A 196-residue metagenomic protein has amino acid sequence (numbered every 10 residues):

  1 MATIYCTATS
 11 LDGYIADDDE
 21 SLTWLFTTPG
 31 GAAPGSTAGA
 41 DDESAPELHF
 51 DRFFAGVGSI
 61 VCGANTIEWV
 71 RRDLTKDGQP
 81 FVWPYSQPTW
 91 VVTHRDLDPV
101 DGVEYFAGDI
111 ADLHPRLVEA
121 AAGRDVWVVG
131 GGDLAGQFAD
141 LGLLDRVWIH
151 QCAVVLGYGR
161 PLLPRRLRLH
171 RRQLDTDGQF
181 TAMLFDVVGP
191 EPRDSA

Functional and structural regions predicted by a protein language model:
M1-A196: Enzymes that bind and transform nitrogen-containing heteroaromatic metabolites
